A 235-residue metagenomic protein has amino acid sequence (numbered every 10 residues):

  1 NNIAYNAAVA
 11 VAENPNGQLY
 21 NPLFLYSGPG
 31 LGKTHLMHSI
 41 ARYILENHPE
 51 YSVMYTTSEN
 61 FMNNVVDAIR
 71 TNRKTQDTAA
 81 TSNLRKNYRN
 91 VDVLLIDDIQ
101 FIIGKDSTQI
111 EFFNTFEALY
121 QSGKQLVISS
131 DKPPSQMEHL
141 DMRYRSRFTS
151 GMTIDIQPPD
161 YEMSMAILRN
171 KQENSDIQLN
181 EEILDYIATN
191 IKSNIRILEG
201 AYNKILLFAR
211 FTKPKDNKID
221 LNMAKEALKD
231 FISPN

Functional and structural regions predicted by a protein language model:
N1-L23: Pre-Walker A (pre-P-loop) alpha-helix and adjacent loop at the N terminus of AAA/AAA+ ATPase modules, a conserved
N16-H38: Walker A/P-loop nucleotide-binding motif
L45, E50-V93, I103: Short glycine-rich substrate-engagement loop in P-loop NTPases that contacts/grips substrate
A68-R70, P134-S150: Short regulatory helix/loop adjacent to the ATP-binding pocket of P-loop NTPases
Q100-K132, M142-R147: Conserved catalytic/switch belt of AAA+ P-loop NTPases
Q136-E138, G151-M163: Conserved AAA+ ATPase "SRH/arginine-finger" region at the nucleotide-binding site
R169-E173, E182-T189, R196-F211: C-terminal helical "lid" of AAA+/P-loop NTPase domains
L184, Y202, F208-I232: Conserved C-terminal helix/linker of AAA+ ATPases
